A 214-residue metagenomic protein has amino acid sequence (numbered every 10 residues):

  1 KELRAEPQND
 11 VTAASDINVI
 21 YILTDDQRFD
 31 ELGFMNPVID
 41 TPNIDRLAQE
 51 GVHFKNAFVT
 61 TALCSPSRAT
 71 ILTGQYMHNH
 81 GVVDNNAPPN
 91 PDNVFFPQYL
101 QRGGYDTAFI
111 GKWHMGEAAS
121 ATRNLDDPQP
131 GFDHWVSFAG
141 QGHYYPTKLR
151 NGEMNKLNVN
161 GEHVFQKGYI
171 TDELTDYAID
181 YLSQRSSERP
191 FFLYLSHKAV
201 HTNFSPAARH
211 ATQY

Functional and structural regions predicted by a protein language model:
E2-Y214: Formylglycine-dependent sulfatase
